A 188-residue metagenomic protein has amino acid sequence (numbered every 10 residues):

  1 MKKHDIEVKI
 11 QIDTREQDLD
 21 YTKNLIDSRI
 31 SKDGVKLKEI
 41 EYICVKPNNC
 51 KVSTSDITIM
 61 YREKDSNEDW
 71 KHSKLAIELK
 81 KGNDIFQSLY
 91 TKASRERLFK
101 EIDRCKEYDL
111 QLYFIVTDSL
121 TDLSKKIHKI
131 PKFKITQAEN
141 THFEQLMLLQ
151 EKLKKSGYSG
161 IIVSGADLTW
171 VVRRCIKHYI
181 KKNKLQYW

Functional and structural regions predicted by a protein language model:
M1-H72, I85-W188: Non-catalytic C-terminal interaction segments of nucleic acid-processing enzymes
L75-K81: Conserved catalytic cores of phosphodiester-cleaving nucleases, focusing on short active-site segments
